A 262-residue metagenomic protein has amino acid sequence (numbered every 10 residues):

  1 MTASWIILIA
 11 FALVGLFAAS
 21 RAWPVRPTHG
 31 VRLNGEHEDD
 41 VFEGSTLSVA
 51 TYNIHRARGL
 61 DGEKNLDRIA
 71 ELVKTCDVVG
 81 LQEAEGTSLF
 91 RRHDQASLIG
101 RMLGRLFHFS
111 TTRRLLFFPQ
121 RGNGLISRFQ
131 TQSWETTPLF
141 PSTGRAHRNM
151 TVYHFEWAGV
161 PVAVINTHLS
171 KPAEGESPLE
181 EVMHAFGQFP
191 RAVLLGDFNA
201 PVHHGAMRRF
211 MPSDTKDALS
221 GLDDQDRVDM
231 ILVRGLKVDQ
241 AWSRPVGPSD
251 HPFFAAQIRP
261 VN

Functional and structural regions predicted by a protein language model:
M1-K74, V78, F90, R101 (+1 more regions): Active-site regions of metal-assisted phosphoester/phosphodiester hydrolases, unifying DNase/endonuclease modules
A84: Cell-envelope and extracellular/periplasmic
